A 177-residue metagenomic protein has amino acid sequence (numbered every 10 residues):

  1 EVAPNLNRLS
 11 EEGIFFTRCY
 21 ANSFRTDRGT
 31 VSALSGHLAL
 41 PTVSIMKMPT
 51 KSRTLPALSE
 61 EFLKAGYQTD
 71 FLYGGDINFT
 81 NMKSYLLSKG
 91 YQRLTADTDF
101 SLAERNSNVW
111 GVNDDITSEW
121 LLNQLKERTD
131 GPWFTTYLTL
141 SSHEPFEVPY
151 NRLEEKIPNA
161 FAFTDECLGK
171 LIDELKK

Functional and structural regions predicted by a protein language model:
E1-K177: Solvent-exposed soluble domains appended to multi-pass membrane proteins
